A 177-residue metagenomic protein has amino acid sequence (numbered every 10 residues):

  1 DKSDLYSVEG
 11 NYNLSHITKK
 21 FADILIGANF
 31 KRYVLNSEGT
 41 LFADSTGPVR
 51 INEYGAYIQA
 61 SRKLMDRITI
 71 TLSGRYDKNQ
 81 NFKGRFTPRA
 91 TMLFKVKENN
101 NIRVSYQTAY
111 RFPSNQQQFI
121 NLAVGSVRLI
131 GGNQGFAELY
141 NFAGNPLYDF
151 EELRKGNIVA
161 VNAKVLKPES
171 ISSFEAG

Functional and structural regions predicted by a protein language model:
D1, T40-P48, T87-T91, F119-V127: Flexible, surface-exposed loop regions and adjacent strand-edge segments of Gram-negative outer-membrane beta-barrel
D1-F82: Face-selective signature of the C-terminal outer-membrane beta-barrel domain
D4-G10, N52-I58, F86-M92, N162 (+1 more regions): Hydrophobic, lipid-facing positions within transmembrane beta-strands of outer-membrane proteins
F21-L25, T69, T91, K95 (+1 more regions): Membrane-spanning beta-strand positions in outer-membrane beta-barrel proteins
T69-Q80, F86, V104-S105, A109 (+1 more regions): Transmembrane beta-strand segments that form the barrel wall of outer-membrane beta-barrel proteins
N81, T87-K95, N99-N101, S170: Repeat-solenoid scaffold signature
N101, A109-G177: Outer-membrane beta-barrel signature, preferentially recognizing the C-terminal barrel domain of Gram-negative
